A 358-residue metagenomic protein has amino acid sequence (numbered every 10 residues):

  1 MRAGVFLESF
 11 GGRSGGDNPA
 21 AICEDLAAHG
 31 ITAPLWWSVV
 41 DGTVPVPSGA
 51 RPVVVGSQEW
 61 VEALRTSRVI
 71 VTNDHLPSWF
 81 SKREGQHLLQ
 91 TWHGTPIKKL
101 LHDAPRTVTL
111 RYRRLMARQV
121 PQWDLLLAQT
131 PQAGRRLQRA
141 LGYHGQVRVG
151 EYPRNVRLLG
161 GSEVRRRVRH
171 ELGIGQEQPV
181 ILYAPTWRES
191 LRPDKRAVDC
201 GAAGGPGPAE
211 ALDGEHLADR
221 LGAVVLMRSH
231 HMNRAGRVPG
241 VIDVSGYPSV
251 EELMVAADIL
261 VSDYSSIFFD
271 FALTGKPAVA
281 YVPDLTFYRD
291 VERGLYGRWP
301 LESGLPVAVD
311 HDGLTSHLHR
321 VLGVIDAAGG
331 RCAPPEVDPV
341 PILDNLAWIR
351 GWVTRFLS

Functional and structural regions predicted by a protein language model:
M1-E59, S358: N-terminal pre-catalytic "stem/leader" segment of glycosyltransferase-like enzymes
S14-G30, Y152-R237, A308-D310, I349: Conserved catalytic-core segment of nucleotide-activated headgroup transferases in glycan assembly
A20-E24, G42, P47-L115: Extended catalytic core of nucleotide-activated donor transferases of GT-like folds
V53-R68, S229-F269: Donor nucleotide-activated moiety binding/catalytic core segment of transferases that use nucleotide-activated donors
I70-W92, P96-K99, G246-E292: A donor-sugar binding/catalytic signature common to diverse glycosyltransferases and related nucleotide-sugar
T95-A197, A327-R331: A nucleotide-sugar donor-handling region in carbohydrate enzymes
R237-P239, S266-V337: Catalytic binding pocket for nucleotide-activated donors in carbohydrate/polymer assembly enzymes
P341-S358: C-terminal alpha-helical cap of glycosyltransferases
